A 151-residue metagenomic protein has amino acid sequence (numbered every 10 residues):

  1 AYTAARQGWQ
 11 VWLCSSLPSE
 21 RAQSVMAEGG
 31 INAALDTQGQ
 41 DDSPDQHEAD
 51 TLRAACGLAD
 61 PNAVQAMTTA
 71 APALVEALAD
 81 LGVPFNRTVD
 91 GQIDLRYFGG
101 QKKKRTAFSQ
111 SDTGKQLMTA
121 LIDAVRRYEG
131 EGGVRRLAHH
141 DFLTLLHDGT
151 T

Functional and structural regions predicted by a protein language model:
A1-L13: N-terminal Rossmann-like FAD-binding beta1-loop-alpha1 element of flavoenzymes
S16-T151: Conserved N-terminal/central alpha/beta ligand/cofactor-binding core
